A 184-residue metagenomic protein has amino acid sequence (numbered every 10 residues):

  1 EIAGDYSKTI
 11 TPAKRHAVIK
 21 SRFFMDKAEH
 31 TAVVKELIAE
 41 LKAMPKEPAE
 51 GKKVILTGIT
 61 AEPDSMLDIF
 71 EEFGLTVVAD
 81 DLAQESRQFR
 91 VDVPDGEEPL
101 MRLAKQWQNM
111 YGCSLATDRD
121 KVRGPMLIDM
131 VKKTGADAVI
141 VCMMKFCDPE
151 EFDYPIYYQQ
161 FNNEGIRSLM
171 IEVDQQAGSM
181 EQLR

Functional and structural regions predicted by a protein language model:
E1-R90: A charged, amphipathic alpha-helical module
F24, A28, P94, S114 (+1 more regions): Charge-dense, low-complexity intrinsically disordered segments
A28-K35, T117-K121, E181: Conserved phosphate-coordination/catalytic loops
T31-V34, P63, E97-M101, Y154 (+1 more regions): Alpha-helix initiation and N-capping motif
K46-E47, C113, A136, I140: Intrinsically disordered or highly flexible coil/loop and linker segments, enriched in small and charged/polar residues
I55, L115-A116, K145-C147: A generic structural signal for short
G58-I128: Redox- and metal-dependent alpha/beta enzyme cores, enriched for Fe-S-associated oxidoreductases and cofactor-handling
G124-A138, C142-R184: TerminUS-proximal long segments
